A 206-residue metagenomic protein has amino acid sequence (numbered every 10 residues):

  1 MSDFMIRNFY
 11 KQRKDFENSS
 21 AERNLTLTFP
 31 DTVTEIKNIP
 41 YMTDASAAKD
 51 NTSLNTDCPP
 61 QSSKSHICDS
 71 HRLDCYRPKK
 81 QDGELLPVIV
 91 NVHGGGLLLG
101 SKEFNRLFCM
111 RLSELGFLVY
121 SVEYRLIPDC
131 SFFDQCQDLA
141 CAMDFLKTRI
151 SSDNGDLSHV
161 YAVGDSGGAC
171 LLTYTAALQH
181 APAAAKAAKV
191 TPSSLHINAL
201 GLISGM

Functional and structural regions predicted by a protein language model:
N8-E84: N-terminal cap/lid segment of alpha/beta-hydrolase-fold proteins
Y76, N91, L97, D144-T148: Short, well-ordered beta-strand segments
E84-G94: Short beta-strand element of the alpha/beta-hydrolase
V88, G116-Y120: A fold-wide structural signal in alpha/beta-hydrolase
G100-C109, Y120-H159: Catalytic nucleophile-loop/oxyanion-hole region of alpha/beta-hydrolase and closely related hydrolase-like folds
S113: Anion (oxyanion) recognition and catalysis
C141-M206: Primarily recognizes the serine-hydrolase "nucleophile elbow" in alpha/beta-hydrolase and SGNH/GDSL folds
